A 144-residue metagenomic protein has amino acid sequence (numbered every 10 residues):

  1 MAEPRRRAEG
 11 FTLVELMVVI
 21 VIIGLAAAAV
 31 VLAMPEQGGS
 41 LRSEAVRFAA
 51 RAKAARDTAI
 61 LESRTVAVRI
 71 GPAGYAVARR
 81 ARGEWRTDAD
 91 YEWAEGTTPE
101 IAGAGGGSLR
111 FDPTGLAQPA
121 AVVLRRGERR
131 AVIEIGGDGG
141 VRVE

Functional and structural regions predicted by a protein language model:
M1-R5, V14-M17, L25, A29-E144: N-terminal helix-rich module
I22: Extracellular glycan-recognition regions
